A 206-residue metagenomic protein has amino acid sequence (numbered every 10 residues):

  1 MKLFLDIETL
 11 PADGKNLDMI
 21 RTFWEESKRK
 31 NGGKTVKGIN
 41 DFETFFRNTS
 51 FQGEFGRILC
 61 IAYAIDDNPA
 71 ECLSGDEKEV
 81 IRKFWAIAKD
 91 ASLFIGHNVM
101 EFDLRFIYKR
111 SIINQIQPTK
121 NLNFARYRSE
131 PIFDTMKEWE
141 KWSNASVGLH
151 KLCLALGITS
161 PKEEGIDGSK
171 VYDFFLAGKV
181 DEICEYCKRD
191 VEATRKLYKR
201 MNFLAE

Functional and structural regions predicted by a protein language model:
K2-K109: Conserved non-catalytic scaffold segment of RNase H-like nuclease domains
G56-S74, S92-E185, R189-E206: Metal-dependent phosphoesterase core characteristic of DEDDh/y 3'-5' exonuclease domains
